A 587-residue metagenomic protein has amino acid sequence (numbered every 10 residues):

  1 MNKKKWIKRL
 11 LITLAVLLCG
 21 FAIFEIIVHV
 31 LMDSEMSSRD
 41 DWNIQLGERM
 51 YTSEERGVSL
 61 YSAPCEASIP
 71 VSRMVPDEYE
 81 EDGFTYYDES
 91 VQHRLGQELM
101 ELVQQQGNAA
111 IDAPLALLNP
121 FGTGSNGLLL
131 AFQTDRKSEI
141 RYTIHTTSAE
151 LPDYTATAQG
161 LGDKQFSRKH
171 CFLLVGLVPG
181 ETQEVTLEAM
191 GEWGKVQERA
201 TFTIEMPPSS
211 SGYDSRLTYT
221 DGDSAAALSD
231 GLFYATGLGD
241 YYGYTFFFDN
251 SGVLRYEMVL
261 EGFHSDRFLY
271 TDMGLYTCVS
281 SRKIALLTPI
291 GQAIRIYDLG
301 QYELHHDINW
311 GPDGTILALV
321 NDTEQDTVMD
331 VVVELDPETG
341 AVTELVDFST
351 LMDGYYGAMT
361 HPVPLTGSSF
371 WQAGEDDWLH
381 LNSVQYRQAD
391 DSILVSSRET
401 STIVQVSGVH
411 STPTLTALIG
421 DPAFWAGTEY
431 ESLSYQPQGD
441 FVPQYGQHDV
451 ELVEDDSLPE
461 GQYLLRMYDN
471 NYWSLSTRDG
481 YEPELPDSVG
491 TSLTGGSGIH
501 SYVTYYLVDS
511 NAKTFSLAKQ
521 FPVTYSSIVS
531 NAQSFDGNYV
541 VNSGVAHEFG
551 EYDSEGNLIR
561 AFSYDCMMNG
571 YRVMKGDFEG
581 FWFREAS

Functional and structural regions predicted by a protein language model:
M1-N2, D440: Helix-centric, low-specificity signal for extended rod-like, repetitive segments
N2-C19: N-terminal Sec-pathway targeting helices
F21-I44: Membrane-interface motif at the C-terminal end of an N-terminal transmembrane signal
R39-R56: Short extracytoplasmic/periplasmic juxtamembrane "stem" segments immediately C-terminal to an N-terminal membrane anchor
R56-G57, Y61-V71: Activation corresponds to long, low-complexity, non-globular regions
I69-D88, Q92-I144, S167-C171, V178-T182 (+1 more regions): Histidine-/acidic-rich catalytic cores in large beta-rich domains
A149-Q165: Solvent-exposed serine/threonine-rich low-complexity stretches and specific carbohydrate-binding patches
